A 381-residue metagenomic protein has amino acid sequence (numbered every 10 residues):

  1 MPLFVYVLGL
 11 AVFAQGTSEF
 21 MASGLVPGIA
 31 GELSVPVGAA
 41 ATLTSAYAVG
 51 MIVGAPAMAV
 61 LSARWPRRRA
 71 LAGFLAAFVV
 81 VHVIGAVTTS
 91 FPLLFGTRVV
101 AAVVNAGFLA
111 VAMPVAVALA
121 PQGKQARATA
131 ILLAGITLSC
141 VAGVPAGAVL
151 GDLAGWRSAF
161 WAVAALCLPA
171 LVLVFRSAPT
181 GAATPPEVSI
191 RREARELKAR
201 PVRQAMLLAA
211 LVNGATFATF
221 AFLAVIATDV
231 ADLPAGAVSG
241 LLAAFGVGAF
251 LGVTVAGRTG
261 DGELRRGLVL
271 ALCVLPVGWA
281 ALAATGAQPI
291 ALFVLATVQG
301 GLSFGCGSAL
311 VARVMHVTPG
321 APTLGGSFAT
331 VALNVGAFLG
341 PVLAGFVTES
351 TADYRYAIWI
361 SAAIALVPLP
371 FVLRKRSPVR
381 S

Functional and structural regions predicted by a protein language model:
S34, P66, V87-L93, V104 (+2 more regions): Helix-breaking motifs and short loop linkers at transmembrane-helix boundaries and internal kinks in secondary membrane
V53-F91: Conserved MFS/SLC helix-loop-helix module at the cytosolic interface between two early adjacent transmembrane helices
A55-R67, G252-L264, T348-E349: Helix-to-loop junctions at the C-terminal end of transmembrane segments in multipass secondary transporters
A77-I84, P92-A101, I290-V298: Paired small-residue
F91-L93, P121-P179, I226: Helix-loop-helix hairpin linking two adjacent transmembrane segments in secondary transporters
T97-I136: Cytoplasmic helix-loop-helix junction between adjacent transmembrane helices in 12-TM secondary transporters
R266-L310: C-terminal transmembrane helical hairpin of 12-TM major facilitator-type secondary transporters
H316-D353, S361: A late C-terminal transmembrane helix in Major Facilitator Superfamily
